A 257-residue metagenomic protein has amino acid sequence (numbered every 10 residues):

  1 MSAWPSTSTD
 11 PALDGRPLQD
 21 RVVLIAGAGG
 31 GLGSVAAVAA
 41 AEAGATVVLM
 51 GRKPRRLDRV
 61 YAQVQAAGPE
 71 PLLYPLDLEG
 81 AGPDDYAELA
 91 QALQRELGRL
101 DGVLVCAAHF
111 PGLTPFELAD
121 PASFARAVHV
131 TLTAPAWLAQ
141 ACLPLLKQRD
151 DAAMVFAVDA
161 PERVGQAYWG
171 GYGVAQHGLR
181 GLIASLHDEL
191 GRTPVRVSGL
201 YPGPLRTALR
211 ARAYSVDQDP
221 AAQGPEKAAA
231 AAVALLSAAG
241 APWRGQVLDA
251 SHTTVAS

Functional and structural regions predicted by a protein language model:
S2-S8, R192-V195, G199-L200, T207 (+1 more regions): C-terminal helical subdomain
G29-G31: Conserved glycine-rich cofactor-binding loop
A45-R59: Conserved glycine-rich Rossmann-like NAD(P)H-binding loop of the short-chain dehydrogenase/reductase
V64-G82: Rossmann-fold cofactor-recognition segment
E79-A87, Q91, A108-A125, Y168: Conserved mid-core segment of classical short-chain dehydrogenase/reductases
Q94-R95, V130-D150, D188: Amphipathic alpha-helical dimer-interface segment in Rossmann-like NAD(P)H-dependent oxidoreductases
H109, K147, D151-R192, P204: Catalytic loop of short-chain dehydrogenase/reductase
E117-A136, V155, L179: Catalytic Tyr-X3-Lys loop
